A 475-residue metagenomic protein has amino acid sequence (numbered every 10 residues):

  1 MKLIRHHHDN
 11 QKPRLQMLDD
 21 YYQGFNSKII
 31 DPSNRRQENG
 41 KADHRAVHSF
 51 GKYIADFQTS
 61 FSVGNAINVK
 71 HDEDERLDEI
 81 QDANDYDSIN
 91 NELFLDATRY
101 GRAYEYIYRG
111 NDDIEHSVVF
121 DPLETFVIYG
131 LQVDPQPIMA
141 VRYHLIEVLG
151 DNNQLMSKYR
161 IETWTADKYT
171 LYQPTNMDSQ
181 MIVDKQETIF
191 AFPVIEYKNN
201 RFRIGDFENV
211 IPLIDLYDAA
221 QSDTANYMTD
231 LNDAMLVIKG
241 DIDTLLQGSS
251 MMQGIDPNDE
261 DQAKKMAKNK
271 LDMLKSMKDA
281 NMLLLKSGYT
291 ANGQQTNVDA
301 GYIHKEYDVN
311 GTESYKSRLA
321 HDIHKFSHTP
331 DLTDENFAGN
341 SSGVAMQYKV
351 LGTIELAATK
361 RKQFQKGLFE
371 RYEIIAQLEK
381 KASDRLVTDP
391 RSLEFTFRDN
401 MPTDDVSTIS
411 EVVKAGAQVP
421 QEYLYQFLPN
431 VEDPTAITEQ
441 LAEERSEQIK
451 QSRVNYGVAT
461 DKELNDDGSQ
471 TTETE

Functional and structural regions predicted by a protein language model:
M1-F120, T471-E475: Extended, helix-rich architectural segments
F25-I29, F61, A83-I89, Y100-Y104 (+10 more regions): Short secondary-structure junctions and interdomain/linker hinges
H71-L77, V298-Y302, V350: A short, surface-exposed helix-loop junction/capping segment
D72-R76, Q81-N90, A97, N209 (+4 more regions): Short amphipathic alpha-helical segments
F94-R99, G130-V133, D151-N153, A225-T229 (+1 more regions): A general structural signal for short secondary-structure junctions and capping/turn motifs
Y104-P212: Extended, regular secondary-structure scaffolds
Q186-A345: Extended, charged amphipathic alpha-helical segments
N269-G293, G311-S314, R318-E475: C-terminal helix-loop subdomains that flank or include functional centers
